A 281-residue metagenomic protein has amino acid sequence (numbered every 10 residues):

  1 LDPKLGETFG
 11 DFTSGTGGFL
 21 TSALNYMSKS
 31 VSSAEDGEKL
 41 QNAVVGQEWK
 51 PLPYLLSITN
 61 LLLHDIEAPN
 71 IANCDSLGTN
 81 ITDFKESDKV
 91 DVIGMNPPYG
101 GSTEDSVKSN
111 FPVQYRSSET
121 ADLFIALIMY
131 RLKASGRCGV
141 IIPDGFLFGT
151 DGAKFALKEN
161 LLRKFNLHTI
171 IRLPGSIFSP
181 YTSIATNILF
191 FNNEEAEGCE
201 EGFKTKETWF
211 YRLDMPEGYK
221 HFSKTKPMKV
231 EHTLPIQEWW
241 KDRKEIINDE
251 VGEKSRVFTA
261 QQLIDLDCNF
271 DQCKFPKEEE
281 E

Functional and structural regions predicted by a protein language model:
L1-M95, G100-S102, S118, D122 (+4 more regions): Conserved S-adenosyl-L-methionine
N73, K85-E281: A conserved structural/catalytic subdomain of Rossmann-like adenosyl-cofactor enzymes
